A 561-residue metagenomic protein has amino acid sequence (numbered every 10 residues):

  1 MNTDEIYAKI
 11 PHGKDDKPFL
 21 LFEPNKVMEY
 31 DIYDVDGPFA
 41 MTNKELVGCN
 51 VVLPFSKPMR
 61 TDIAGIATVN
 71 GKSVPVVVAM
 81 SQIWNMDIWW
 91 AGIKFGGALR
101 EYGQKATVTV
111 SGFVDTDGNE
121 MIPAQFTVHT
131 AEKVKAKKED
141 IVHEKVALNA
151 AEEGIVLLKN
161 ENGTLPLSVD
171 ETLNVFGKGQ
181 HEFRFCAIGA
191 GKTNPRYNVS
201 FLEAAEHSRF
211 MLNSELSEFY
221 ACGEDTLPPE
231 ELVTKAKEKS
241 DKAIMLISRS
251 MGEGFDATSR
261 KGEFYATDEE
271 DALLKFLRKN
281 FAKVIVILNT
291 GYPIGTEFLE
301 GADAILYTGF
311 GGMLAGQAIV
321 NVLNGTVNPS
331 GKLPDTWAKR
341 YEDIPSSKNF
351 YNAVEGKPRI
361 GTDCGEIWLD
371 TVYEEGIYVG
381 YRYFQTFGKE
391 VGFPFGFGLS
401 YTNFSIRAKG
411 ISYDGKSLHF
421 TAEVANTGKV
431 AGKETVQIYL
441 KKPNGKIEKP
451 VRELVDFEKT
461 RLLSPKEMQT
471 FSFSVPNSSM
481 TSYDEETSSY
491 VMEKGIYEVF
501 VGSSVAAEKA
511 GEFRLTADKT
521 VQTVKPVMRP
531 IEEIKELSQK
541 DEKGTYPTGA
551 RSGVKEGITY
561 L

Functional and structural regions predicted by a protein language model:
M1-L21, D31, I66, K72 (+3 more regions): C-terminal non-catalytic regions of proteins with extracellular/luminal or membrane-system context
G37-K44, A408-Y413: Short beta-strand segments of immunoglobulin-like
E45, I83-N85, D115, D484-E485: Acidic/polar residues at beta-strand termini and the immediately following turn/coil
E45, K57-I63, L99-Y102, T427-K433: A short beta-turn/strand-edge loop motif at beta-sheet boundaries
E45-P54, G415-T421: Contiguous beta-strand segments within globular domains
L46-G48, W84-I88, L99-G103, Y413-G415 (+2 more regions): Surface-exposed coil/turn segments at beta-strand junctions on protein surfaces, enriched
V47-I83, S111, A124, V128: Short, surface-exposed alpha-helix to beta-strand junction/turn motifs within ectodomains of secreted and cell-envelope
L53, I88-G96, F473: A generic structural motif
